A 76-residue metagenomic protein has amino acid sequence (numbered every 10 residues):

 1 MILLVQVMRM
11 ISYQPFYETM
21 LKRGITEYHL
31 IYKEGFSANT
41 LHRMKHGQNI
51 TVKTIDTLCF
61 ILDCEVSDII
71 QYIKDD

Functional and structural regions predicted by a protein language model:
M1-H29: A short, Lys/Arg-rich alpha-helix, primarily the initiator
Y17, Y28, H42, D56 (+1 more regions): Residues within the helices of the helix-turn-helix
L21, G35, H46, K74: Residue-level detection of the helix-turn-helix DNA-binding "recognition helix"
L21, Y32, F60: Alpha-helical residues within the helix-turn-helix
G24-H42: Short alpha-helical DNA-recognition segment
Q48-F60: Short, basic-rich loop-to-helix N-cap that marks the start of a DNA-contacting helix
D63-D76: Short C-terminal boundary/hinge segments that cap the last helix of small helical domains
